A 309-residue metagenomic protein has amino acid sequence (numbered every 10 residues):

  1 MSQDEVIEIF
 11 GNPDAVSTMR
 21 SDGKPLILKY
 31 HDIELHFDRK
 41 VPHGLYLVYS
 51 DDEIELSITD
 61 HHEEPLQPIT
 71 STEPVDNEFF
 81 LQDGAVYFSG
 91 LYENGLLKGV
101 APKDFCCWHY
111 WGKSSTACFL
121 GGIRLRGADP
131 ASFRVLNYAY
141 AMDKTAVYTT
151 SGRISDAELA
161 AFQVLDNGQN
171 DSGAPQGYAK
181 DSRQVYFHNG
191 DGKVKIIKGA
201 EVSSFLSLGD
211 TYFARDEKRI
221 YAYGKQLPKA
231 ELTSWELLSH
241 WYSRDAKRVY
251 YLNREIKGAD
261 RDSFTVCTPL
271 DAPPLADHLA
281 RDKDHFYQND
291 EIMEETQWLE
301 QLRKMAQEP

Functional and structural regions predicted by a protein language model:
S2-Q67: A cross-family detector of function-defining hotspots
D4, M19-D22, H61-P309: Non-catalytic tandem-repeat scaffold regions and their flanking low-complexity/translocation tails
